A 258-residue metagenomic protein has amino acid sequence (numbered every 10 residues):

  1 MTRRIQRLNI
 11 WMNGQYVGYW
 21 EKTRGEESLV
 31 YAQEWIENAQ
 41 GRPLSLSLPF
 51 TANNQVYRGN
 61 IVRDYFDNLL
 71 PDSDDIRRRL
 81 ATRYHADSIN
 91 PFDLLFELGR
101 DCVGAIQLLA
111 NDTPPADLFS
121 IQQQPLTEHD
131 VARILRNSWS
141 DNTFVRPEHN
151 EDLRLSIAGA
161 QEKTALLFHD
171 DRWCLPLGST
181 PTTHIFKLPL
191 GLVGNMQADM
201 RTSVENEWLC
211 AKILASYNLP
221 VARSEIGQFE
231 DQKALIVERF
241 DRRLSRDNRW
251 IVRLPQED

Functional and structural regions predicted by a protein language model:
M1-D258: Phosphate/dinucleotide-binding and metal-coordinating scaffold of catalytic cores in nucleotide-dependent enzymes
